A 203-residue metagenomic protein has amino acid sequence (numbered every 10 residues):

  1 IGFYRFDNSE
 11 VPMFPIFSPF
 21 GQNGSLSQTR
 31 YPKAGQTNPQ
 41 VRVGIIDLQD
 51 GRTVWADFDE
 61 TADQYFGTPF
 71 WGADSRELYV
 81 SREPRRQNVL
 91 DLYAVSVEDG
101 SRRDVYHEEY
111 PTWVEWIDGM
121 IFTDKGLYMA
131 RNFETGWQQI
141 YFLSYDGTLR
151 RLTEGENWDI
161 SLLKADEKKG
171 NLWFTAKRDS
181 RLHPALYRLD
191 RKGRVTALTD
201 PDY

Functional and structural regions predicted by a protein language model:
I1-Y203: Peripheral, non-catalytic segments that deliver or gate enzyme domains
